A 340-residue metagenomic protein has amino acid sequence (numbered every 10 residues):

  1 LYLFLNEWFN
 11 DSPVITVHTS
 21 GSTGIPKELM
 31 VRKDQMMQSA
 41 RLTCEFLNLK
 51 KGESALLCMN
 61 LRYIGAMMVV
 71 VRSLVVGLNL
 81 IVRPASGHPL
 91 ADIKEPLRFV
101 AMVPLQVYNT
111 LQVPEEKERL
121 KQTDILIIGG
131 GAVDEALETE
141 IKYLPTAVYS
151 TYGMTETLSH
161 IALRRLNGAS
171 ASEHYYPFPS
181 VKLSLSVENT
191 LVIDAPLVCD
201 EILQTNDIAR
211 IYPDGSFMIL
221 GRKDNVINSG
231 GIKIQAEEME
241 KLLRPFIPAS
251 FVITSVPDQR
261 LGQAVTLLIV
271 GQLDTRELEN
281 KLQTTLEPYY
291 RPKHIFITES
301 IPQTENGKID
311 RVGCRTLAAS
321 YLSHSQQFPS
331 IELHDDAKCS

Functional and structural regions predicted by a protein language model:
Y2-H18, K51-G52: Conserved pre-ATP/AMP-binding loop-to-beta segment of ANL
V14-R41, N48: Conserved AMP-binding A3 loop
V31-Q38, S54-N109: AMP-binding/adenylate-forming
V103, G130, G153, D207 (+1 more regions): Active-site glycine-centered loops adjacent to acidic/histidine catalytic or metal-binding residues that shape
Q112-A169: Gly/Ser/Thr-rich phosphate-binding loop
K182-Q204, I208-R210, V270: AMP-binding/adenylate-forming core of the ANL superfamily
I208-Y290: AMP-binding/adenylate-forming catalytic core of the ANL superfamily
I227, T254, T266-L268, K281-S340: Conserved C-terminal "lid"/linker of ANL adenylate-forming enzymes
